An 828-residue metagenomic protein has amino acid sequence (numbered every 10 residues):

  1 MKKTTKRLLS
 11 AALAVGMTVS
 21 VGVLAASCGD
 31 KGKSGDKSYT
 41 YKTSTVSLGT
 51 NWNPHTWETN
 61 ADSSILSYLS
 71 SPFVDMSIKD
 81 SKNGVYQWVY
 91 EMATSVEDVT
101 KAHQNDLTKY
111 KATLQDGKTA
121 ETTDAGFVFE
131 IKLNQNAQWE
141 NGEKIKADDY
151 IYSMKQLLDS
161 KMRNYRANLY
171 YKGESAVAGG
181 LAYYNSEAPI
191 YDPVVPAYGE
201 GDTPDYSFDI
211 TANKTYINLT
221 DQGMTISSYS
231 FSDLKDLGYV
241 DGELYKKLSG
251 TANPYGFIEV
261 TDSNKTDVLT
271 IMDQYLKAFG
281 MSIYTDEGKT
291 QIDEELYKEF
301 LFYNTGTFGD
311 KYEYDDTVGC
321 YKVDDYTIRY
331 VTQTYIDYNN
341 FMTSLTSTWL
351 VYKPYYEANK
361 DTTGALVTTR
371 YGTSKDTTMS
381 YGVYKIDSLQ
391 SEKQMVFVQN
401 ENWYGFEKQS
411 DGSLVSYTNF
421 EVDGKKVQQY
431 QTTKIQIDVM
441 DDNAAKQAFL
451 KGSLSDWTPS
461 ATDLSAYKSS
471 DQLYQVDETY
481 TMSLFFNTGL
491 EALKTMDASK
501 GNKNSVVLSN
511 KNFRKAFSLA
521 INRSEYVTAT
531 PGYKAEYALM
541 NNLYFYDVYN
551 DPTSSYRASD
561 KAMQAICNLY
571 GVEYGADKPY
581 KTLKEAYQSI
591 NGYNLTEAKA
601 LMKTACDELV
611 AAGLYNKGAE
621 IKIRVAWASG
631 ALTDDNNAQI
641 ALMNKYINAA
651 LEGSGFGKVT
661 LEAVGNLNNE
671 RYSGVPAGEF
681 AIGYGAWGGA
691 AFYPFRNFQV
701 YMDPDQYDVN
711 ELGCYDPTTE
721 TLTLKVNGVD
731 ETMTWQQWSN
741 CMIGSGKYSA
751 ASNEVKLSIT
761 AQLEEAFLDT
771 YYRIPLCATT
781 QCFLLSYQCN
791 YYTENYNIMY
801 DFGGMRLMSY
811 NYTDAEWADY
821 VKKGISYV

Functional and structural regions predicted by a protein language model:
K3-T5, N134-R163, V383-T530, D547-A766 (+2 more regions): Extracytoplasmic/periplasmic ligand-capture domains
K6-G16: Sec-dependent N-terminal signal peptides
V21-K37: Sec-dependent signal peptide cleavage junction
T43-E121: N-terminal lobe/hinge region of extracytoplasmic solute-binding protein
I78-S81, K277, S282-T317, D324-T327 (+4 more regions): Gly/Pro-rich hinge or "lid" segments in bacterial periplasmic/extracellular proteins
S95-D116, E121-T123, K155-T261, W403-T418 (+5 more regions): Internal, charge-rich low-complexity segments
A167-D361: Surface-exposed binding/hinge segments that line and control ligand-binding clefts or catalytic entry sites
M702, L712, L785-V828: Long beta-strand-rich cores associated with HINT superfamily self-processing modules
